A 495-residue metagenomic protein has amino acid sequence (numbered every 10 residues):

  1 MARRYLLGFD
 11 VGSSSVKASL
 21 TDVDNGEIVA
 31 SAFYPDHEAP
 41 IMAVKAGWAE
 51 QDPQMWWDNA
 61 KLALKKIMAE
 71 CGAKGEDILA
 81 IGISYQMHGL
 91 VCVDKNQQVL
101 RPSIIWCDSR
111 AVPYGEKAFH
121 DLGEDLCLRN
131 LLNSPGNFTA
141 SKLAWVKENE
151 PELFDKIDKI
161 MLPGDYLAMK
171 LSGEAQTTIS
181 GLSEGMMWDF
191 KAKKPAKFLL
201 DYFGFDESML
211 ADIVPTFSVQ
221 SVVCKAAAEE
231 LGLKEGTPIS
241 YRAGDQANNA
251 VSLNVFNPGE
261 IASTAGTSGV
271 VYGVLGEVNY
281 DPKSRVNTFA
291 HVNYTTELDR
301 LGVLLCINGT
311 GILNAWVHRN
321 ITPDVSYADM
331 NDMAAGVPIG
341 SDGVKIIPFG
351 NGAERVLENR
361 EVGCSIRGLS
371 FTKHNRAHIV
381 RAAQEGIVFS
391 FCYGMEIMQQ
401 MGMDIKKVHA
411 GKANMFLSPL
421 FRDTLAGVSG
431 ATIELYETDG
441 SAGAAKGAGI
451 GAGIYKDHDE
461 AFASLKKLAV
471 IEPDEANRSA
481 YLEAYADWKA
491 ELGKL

Functional and structural regions predicted by a protein language model:
M1-R101, K117, K156, A211 (+4 more regions): N-terminal glycine/serine-rich phosphate-binding loop of ATP-dependent small-molecule kinases, especially carbohydrate
L7-G8, L20, V112, E116-Q176 (+4 more regions): Active-site core segments that coordinate phosphate-bearing ligands/cofactors across diverse enzyme families
G26, D36-A39, G89, Q98 (+6 more regions): Surface-exposed, flexible loop/turn segments at secondary-structure boundaries
G26, D52, I81, D108 (+3 more regions): Residue-level signal for inorganic ion chemistry
Y34-D36, P215, P473: Active-site donor-binding loop signature of nucleotide-sugar glycosyltransferases
G47, A69-W106, L132-N137, G164 (+3 more regions): Short beta-strand-loop/turn "lid" adjacent to the catalytic site in phosphate-handling enzymes
Q54, D58, N137, S218-S221 (+2 more regions): Conserved phosphate-coordination/catalytic loops
F203-P215: A conserved helix-loop-beta module that forms one wall/lid of the active-site cleft in ATP-utilizing catalytic domains
